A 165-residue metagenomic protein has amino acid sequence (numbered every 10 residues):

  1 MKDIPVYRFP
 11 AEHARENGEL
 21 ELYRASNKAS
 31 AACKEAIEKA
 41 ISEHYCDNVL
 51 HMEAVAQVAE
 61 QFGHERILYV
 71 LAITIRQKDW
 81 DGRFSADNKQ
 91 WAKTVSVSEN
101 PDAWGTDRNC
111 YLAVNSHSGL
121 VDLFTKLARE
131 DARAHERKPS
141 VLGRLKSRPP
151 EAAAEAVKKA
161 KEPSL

Functional and structural regions predicted by a protein language model:
M1-S164: Gram-negative host-targeted secretion-system effectors, predominantly Type III and Type IV, recognized via long
